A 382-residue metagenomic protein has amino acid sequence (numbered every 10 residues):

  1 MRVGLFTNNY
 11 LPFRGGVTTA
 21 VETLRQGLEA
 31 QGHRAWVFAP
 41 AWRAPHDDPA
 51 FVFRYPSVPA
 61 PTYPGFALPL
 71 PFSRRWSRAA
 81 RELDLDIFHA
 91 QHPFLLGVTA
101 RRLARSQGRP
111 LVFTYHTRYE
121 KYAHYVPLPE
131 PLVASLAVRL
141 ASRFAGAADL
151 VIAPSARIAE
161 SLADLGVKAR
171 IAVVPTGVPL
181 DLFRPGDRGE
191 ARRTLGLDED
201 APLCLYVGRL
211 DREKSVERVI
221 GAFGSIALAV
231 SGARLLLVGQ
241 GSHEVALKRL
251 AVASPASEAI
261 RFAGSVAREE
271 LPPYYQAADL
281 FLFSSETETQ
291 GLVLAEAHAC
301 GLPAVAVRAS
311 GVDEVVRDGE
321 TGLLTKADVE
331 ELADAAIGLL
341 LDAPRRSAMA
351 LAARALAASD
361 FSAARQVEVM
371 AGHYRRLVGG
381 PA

Functional and structural regions predicted by a protein language model:
M1-R54: N-terminal subdomain of nucleotide-sugar transferases
A39, P56, A134, V138-R188: Donor nucleotide-sugar binding/catalytic pocket of nucleotide-sugar-dependent glycosyltransferases
A145, S265-V266, P273-A278: Short alpha-helical donor nucleotide-sugar binding micro-motif in glycosyltransferases
D198-G224, L236: Conserved donor-binding/catalytic core segment of Leloir-type glycosyltransferases
A246-V266: Nucleotide-activated donor-binding/catalytic signature segment of Leloir-type glycosyltransferases, i.e., the conserved
E286: Aromatic "clamp/platform" in nucleotide-sugar-dependent glycosyltransferases that forms part of the donor/acceptor
L294, P303-A306: Short hydrophobic beta-strand element within catalytic cores of glycosyltransferases and related nucleotide-activated
R317-G319, L323-E330, G338-P344: Conserved acidic donor-binding segment of nucleotide-sugar-dependent glycosyltransferases
